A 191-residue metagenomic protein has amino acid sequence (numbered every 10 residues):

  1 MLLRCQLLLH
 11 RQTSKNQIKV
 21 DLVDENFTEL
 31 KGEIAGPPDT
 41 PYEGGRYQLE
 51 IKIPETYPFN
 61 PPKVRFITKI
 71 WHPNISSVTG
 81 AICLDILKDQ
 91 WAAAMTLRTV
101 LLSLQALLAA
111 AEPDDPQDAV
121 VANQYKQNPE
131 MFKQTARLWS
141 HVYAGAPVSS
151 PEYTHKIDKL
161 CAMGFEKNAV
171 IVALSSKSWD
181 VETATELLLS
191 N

Functional and structural regions predicted by a protein language model:
M1-I82, I86-M95: Strand-helix-loop interaction patch of compact alpha/beta domains
L2-C5, L9-R11, K69-A162, I171-S175: Domain-level detector for trafficking modules
E29, A35, Y42, S140-V142 (+2 more regions): Short leucine-rich amphipathic alpha-helices used at interfaces
P38, E55, A109-A110, S176 (+1 more regions): A very general structural signal that marks isolated residues within well-ordered alpha-helical segments
Y47, L102, N168: Short alpha-helical basic/polar micro-motif
F165: Short phosphate-binding/catalytic loops that engage adenosine nucleotides
N168-N191: C-terminal interaction modules of eukaryotic adaptor/scaffold proteins
